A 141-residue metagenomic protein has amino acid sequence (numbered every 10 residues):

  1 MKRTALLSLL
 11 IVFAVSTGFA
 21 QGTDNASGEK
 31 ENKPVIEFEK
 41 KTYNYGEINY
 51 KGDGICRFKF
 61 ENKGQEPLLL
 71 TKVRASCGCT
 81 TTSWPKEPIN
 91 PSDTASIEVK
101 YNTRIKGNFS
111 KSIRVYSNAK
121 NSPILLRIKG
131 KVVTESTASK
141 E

Functional and structural regions predicted by a protein language model:
M1-D24: Bacterial Sec-dependent N-terminal signal peptides
Q21-I48, K120-E141: Long, low-complexity ectodomains and other extracytoplasmic segments of secretory-pathway proteins
Y45-G46, W84-I89, K100-Y101: Beta-strand-rich interaction surfaces with strong enrichment in secreted/lumenal proteins
Y50-R57, R104-S112: Short, solvent-exposed loop/turn segments enriched in Ser/Thr/Gly
F60-G64: Asparagine-centered strand-capping/turn motif at beta-strand->loop junctions
Q65-D93: Surface-exposed binding patches on compact interaction domains or structured appendages
D93-V99: Short strand-edge motifs at loop-to-beta-strand transitions and within beta-strands of extracellular beta-rich domains
N102, Y116-N118: Beta-strand-rich extracellular modules
